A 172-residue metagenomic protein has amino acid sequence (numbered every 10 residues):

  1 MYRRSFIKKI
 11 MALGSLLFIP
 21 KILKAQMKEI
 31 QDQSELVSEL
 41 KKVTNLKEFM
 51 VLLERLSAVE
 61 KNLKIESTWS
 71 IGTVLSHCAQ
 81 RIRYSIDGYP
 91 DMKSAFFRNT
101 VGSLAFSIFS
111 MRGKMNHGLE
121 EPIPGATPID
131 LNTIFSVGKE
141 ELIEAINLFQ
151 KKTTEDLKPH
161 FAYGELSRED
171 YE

Functional and structural regions predicted by a protein language model:
S5-Q26: N-terminal export signals
M11, A79-Q80, N147: Solvent-exposed alpha-helix faces
K21-L56: C-terminal segment of N-terminal export signals and the immediately downstream linker at the start of the mature
E39-L46, K64, T68-G72, P128 (+2 more regions): Amphipathic, non-membrane alpha-helical segments in soluble helical-bundle scaffolds
E60-R112, K151, E155-E172: Short, contiguous alpha-helical
F109-L157: Acidic/histidine-rich alpha-helical segments that form the ligand environment of transition-metal centers
